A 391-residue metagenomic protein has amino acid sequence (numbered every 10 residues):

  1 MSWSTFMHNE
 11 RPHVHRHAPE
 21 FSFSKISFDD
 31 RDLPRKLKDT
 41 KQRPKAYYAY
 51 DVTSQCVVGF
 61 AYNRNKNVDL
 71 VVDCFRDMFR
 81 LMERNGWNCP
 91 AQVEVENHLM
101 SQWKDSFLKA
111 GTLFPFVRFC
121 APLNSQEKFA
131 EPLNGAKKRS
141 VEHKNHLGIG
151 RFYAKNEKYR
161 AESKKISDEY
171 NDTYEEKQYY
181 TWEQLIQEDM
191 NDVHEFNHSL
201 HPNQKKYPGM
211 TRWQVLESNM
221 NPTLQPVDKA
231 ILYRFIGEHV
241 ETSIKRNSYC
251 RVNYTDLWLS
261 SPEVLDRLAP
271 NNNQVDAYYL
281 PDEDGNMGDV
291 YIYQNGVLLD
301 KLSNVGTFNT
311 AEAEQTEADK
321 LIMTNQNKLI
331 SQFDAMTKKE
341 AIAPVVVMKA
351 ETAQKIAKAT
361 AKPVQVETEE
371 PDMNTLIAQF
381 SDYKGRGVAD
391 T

Functional and structural regions predicted by a protein language model:
M1-S22, A110-F116, P122, E131 (+4 more regions): Intrinsically disordered terminal and processing segments
M1-Y48, C56, L70-C74: Mobile-element integrase/transposase regions, centering on the N-terminal DNA-binding/Zn-coordinating module
D29-P34, Y50-S54, R64-K66, N97-L99 (+2 more regions): Short, flexible loop/turn elements at secondary-structure junctions
Q55-C56, V297: Residue-level signal for well-ordered, solvent-exposed loop/turn and beta-edge residues enriched in charged/polar side
F60-G86: Active-site beta-loop-alpha junctions of metal-dependent nucleic acid enzymes, especially the RNase H-like/DDE
W87-A91, V95-P226: Globin-like tetrapyrrole-binding proteins
Y180-E340: C-terminal, beta-rich DNA-binding module of retroviral/retroelements integrases
L299-T391: Extended, compositionally biased alpha-helical segments that mediate assembly or anchoring
